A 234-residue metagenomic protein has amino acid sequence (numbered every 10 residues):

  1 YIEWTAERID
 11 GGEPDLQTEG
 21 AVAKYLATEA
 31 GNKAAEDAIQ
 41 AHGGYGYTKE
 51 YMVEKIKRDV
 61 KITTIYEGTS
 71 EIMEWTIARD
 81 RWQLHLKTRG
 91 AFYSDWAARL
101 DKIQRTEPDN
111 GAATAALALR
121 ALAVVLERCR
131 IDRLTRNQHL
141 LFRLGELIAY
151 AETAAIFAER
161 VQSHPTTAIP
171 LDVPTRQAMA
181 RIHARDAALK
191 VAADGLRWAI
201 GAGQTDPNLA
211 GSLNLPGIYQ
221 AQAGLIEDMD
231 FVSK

Functional and structural regions predicted by a protein language model:
Y1-K234: Flavin-dependent oxidoreductase catalytic core characteristic of acyl-CoA dehydrogenase/oxidase-like enzymes
